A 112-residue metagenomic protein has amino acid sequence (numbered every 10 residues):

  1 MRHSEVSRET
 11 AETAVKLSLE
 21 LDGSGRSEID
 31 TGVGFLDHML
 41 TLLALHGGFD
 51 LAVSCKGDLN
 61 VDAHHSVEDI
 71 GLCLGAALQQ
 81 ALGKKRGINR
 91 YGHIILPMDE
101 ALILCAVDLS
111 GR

Functional and structural regions predicted by a protein language model:
M1-R112: Structural preference for solvent-exposed beta-strand-turn elements and adjacent flexible terminal/loop segments within
